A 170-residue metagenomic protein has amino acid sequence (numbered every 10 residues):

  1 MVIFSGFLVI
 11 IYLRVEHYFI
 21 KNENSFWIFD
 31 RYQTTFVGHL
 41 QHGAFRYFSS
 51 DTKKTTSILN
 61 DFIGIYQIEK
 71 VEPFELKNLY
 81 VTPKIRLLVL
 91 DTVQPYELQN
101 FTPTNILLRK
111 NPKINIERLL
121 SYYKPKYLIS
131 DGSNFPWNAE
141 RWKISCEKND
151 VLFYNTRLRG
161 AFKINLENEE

Functional and structural regions predicted by a protein language model:
M1-E170: Non-globular, low-confidence helical/coil segments that flank catalytic cores
